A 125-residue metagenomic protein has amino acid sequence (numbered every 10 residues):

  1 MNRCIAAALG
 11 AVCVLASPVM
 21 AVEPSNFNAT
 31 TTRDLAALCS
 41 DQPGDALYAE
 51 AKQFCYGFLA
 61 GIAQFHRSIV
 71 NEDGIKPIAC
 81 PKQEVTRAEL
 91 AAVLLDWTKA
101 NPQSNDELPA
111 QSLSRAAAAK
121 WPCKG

Functional and structural regions predicted by a protein language model:
M1-A8: Bacterial N-terminal signal peptides that target proteins for export
A8-A16: Bacterial N-terminal signal peptides
G10-A11, G74, L95, R115: Residue-level detector of alpha-helical transmembrane segments in integral membrane proteins
S17-E23: Sec/Tat signal peptide C-region and signal peptidase I cleavage site
F27-L95: Short N-proximal segments of mature Sec-exported proteins
G61-S68, A100, A119-C123: Amphipathic alpha-helical interaction surfaces
T98-D106: Membrane-helix boundary connector in multi-pass membrane proteins
N105-G125: C-terminal partner/receptor-binding element of secreted or periplasmic proteins
